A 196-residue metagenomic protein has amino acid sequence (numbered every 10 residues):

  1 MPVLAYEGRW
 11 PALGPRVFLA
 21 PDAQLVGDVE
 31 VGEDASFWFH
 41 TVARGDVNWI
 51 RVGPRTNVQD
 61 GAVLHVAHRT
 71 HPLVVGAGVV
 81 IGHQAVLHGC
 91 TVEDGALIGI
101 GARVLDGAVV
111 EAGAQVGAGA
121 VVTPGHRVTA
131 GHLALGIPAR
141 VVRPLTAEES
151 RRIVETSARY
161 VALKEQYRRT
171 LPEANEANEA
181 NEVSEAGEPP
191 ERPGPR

Functional and structural regions predicted by a protein language model:
M1-F37: N-terminal segments that cap or nucleate solenoid repeat domains
M1-L13, D46-V75, G82-E176, P190-R196: Glycine-rich hexapeptide-repeat left-handed beta-helix
V17, N175-P189: Intrinsically disordered, low-complexity tandem-repeat regions enriched in Proline and Serine
